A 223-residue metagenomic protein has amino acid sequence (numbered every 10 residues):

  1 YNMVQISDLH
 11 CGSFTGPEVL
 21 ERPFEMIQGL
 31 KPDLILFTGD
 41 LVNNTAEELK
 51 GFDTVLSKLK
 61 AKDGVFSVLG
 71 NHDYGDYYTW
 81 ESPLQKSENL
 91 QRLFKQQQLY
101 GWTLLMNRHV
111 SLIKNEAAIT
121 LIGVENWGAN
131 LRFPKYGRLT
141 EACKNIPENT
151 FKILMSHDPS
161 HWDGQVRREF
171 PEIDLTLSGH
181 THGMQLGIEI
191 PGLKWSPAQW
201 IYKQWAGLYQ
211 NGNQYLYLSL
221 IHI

Functional and structural regions predicted by a protein language model:
Y1-E88: Membrane-embedded segments
Q5, F37-T38, G123, L177 (+1 more regions): A structural signal for the hydrophobic beta-strands that form the central parallel beta-sheet of Rossmann-like
R22, E47, G51-T54, E88 (+6 more regions): Extracytoplasmic/secreted proteins, especially bacterial periplasmic and envelope-associated proteins
Q28-D33, L59-G64, Q97-T103, R108-P191 (+2 more regions): His/acidic metal-ligating clusters that form di-metal
Y74-Y78, K86-Q97, G101, L105: Structured beta-strand-rich core segments of catalytic domains in phosphoester-bond hydrolases
E189-Y202: Short, surface-exposed loop/helix-turn segments at secondary-structure junctions that function as lids/hinges flanking
I221-I223: Conserved small/polar residues in nucleotide/adenosyl-binding loops
